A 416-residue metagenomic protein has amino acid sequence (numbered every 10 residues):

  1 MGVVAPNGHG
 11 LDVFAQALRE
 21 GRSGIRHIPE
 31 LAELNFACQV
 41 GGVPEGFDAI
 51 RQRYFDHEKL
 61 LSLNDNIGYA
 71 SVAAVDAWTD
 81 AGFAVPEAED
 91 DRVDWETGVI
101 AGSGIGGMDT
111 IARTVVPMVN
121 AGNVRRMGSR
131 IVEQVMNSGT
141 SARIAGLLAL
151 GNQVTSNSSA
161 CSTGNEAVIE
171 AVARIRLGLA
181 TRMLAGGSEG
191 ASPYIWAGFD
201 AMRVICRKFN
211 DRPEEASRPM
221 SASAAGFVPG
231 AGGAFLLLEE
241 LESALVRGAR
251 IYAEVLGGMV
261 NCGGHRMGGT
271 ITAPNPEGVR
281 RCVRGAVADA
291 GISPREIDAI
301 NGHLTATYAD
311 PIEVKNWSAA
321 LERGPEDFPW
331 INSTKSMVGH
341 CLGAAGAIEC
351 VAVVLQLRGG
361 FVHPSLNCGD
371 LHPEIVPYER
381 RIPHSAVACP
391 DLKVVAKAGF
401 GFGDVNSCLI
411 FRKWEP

Functional and structural regions predicted by a protein language model:
M1-L60, A81, E242-E254, V351-L366 (+1 more regions): ACP-dependent fatty acid/polyketide chain-elongation machinery
A17, G122-G128, I169, A173 (+4 more regions): Glycine-/small-residue-rich "gating" segment that lines the acyl/pantetheine channel and substrate pocket
R22-H27, R212-A290, D298-A299, C368 (+1 more regions): Condensing-enzyme catalytic core mediating Claisen C-C bond formation in acyl metabolism
P29, L179-A225, V260-A273, G302-P311 (+1 more regions): Acyl-CoA/ACP chain-elongation machinery
E30-E87, A101, T110, N137-G151: A glycine- and small-residue-enriched flexible loop/hinge segment at structural boundaries
A70-F83, N137-T140, A145-L148, V154-S188 (+4 more regions): Active-site-proximal alpha-helical scaffold in enzymes
A77-V93, A244-I251, C282-A299, L321-G324: Phosphate/pyrophosphate-binding loops at sites that engage ATP/ADP/AMP, CoA/4′-phosphopantetheine, polyphosphate
S103-T155, A201-C206, A309-G324: Active-site-proximal gating segment of KS-fold condensing enzymes and close homologs
